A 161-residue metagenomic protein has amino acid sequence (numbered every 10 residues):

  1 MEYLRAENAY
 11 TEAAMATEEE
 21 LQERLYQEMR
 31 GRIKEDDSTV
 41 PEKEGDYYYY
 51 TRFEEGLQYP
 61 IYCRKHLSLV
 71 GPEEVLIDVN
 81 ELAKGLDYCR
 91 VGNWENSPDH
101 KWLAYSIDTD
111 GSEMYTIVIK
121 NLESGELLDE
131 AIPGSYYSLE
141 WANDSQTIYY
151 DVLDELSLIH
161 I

Functional and structural regions predicted by a protein language model:
M1-D46, Y50-Q58: Anionic, Ser/Thr-rich low-complexity intrinsically disordered regions
L4, C63-K65: Short Gly/aromatic-enriched secondary-structure transition segments
E12-D36, S68-R90, D110-S112, I119-Y137 (+1 more regions): Multi-bladed beta-propeller domains
E35-T51, G85-S106, P133-D151: Conserved beta-propeller blade repeats
E55-G56, S68-V70, D99, D110-G111 (+1 more regions): Short strand-connecting beta-turns/loops that link adjacent beta-strands
I61-C63, T116-V118: A short loop-to-beta-strand structural motif that recurs across blades of beta-propeller domains
I159-I161: Conserved small/polar residues in nucleotide/adenosyl-binding loops
